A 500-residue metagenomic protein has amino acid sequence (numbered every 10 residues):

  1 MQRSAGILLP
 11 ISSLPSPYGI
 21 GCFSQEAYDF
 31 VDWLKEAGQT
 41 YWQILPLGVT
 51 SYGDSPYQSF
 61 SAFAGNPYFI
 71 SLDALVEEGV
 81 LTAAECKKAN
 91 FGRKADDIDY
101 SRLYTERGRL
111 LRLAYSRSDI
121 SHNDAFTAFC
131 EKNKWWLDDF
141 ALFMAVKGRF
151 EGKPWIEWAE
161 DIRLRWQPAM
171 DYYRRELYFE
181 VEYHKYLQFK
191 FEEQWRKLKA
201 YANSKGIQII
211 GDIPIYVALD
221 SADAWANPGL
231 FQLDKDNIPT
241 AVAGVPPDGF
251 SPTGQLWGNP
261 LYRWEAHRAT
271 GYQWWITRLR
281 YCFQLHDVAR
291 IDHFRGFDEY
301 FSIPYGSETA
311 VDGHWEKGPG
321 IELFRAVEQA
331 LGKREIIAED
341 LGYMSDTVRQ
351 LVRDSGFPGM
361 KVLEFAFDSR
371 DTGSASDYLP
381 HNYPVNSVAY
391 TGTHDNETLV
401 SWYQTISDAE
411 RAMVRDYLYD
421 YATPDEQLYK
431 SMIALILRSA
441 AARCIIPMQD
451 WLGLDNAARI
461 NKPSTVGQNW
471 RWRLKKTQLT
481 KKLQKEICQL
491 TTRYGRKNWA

Functional and structural regions predicted by a protein language model:
M1-G38: Mature N-terminal, pre-catalytic/accessory segment of carbohydrate-active enzymes
P10, S16, D54-F189, V217-I445 (+3 more regions): Alpha-amylase-like alpha-glycosidases and glucanotransferases acting on alpha-linked glucans and related
Q25-T50, L285-H286, I436: Catalytic domains of carbohydrate-active enzymes, especially glycoside hydrolases
K35, W195-N203, E328, V352-R353: Surface-exposed amphipathic alpha-helices with a cationic face
E36, I162, A169-M170, W472 (+2 more regions): Domain-scale activation on soluble regions of proteins
L45, Q208-I210, P214, V288 (+1 more regions): Outer-envelope exported proteins of Gram-negative bacteria
H184, Q188-V217: Conserved, well-ordered alpha-helix/loop/beta-strand core segments that scaffold catalytic motifs
